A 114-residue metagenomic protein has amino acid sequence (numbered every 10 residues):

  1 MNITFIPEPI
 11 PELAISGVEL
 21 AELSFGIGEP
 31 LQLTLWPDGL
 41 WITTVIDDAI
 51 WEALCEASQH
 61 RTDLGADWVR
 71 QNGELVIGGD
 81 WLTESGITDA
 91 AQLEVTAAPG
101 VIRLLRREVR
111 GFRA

Functional and structural regions predicted by a protein language model:
M1-A14, V18-V76, T88-A114: Long, compositionally biased stretches
G79: Phosphate-interacting basic helix/loop segments used at nucleotide- and nucleic-acid interfaces
